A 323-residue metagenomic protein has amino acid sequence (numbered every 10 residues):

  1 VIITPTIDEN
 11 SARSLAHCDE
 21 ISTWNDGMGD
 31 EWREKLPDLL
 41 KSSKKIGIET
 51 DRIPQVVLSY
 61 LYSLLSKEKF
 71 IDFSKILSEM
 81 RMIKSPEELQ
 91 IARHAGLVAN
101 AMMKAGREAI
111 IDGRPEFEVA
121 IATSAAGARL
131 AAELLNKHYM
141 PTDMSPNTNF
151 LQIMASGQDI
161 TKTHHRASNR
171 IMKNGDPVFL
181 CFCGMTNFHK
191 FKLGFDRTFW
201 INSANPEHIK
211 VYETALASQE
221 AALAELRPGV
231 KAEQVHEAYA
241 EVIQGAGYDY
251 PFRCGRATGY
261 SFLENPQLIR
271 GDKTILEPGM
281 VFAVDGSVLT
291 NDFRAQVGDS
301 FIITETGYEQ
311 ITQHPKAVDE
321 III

Functional and structural regions predicted by a protein language model:
V1-I323: Active-site neighborhoods and metal-handling regions in enzymes and metal-associated proteins
